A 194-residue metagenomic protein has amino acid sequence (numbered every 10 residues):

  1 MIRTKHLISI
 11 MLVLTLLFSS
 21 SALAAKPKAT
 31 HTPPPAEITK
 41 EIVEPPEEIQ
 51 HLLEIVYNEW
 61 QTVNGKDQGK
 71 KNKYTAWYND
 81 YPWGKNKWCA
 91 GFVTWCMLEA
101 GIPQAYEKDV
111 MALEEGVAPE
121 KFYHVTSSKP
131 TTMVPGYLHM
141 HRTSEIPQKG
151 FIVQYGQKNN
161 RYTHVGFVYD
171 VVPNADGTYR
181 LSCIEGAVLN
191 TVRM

Functional and structural regions predicted by a protein language model:
M1-I8: Bacterial N-terminal signal peptides that target proteins for export
K5, L16, H31, K40 (+2 more regions): N-terminal compositionally biased, intrinsically disordered segments and leader/signal-like regions
H6, P27-A29, T191: N-terminal cationic leader/targeting segments used for protein routing and processing
I10-S19: Bacterial N-terminal signal peptides
F18-P34: Sec-dependent signal peptide cleavage junction
A29-A105: N-terminal capping segments
P103-R193: ...with weaker cross-activation on analogous glycine-rich loops/strands in unrelated enzymes
